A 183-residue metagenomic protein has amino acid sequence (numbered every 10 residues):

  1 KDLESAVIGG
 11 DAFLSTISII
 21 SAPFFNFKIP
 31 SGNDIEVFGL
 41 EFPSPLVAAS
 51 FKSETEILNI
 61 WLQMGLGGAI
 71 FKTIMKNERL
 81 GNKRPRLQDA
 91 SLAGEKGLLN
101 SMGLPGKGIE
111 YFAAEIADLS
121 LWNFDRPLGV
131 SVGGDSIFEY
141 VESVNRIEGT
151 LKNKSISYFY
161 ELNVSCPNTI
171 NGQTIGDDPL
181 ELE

Functional and structural regions predicted by a protein language model:
K1-L128: N-terminal capping/small domains of soluble enzymes
S15-A22, F38, Y158-E183: Loop-centered beta-sheet repeat module
T55-N59, Y140-V141, P179: Conserved strand-to-helix beginnings and helix N-cap segments that scaffold or border functional pockets
W61-Q63, R84-P85, S143-R146, T174-D177: Short, glycine/charged-enriched secondary-structure capping and boundary segments
L66-A69, Q88-S91, I147-K152, P179-L182: Short, low-complexity, polar/charged sequence segments that are solvent-exposed and flexible
S91-E161, C166-Q173: Active-site beta->alpha loop and helix N-cap motifs at the rims of alpha/beta catalytic domains
